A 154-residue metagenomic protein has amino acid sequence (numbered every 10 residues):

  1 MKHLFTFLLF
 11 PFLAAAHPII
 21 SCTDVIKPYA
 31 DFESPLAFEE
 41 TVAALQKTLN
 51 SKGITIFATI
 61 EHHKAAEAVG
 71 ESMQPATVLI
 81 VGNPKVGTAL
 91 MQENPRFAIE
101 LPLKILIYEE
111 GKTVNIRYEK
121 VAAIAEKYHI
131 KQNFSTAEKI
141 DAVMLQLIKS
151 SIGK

Functional and structural regions predicted by a protein language model:
M1-L4: Positively charged n-region of N-terminal signal peptides that target proteins for export
T6-A15: Bacterial N-terminal signal peptides
H17-G53, K149: Terminal, regulation- and interaction-focused segments at domain boundaries
P35-E40, F57, K131-E138: Soluble non-cytosolic domains of exported or imported proteins
Q46, N50, I54-L103, I107: Compact, glycine-rich, soluble single-domain proteins
K104-I130: Beta-strand/loop substructures that line and gate deep hydrophobic ligand-binding cavities in soluble
A122-K154: C-terminal partner/receptor-binding element of secreted or periplasmic proteins
